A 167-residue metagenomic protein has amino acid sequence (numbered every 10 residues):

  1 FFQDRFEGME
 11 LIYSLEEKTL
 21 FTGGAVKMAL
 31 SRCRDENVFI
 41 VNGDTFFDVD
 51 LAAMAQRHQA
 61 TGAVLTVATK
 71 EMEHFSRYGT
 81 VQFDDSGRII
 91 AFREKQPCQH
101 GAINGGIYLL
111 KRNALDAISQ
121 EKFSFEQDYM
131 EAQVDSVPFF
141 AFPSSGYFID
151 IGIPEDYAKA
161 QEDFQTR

Functional and structural regions predicted by a protein language model:
F1-N42, L51-A53, F83, A117: Conserved N-terminal catalytic core of the sugar/cofactor nucleotidyltransferase
F2, L15-E17, T69-K70, R93-Q96: Short, well-ordered turn and helix-capping elements at secondary-structure junctions
I12, V64, P138: Residue-level detector of anion-binding/catalytic polar loops
L15, N42, V67-T69, P143: Short loop/edge segments at beta-strand edges and connector loops that shape dinucleotide/nucleotide cofactor-binding
F21-G24, M28, R57, V67 (+2 more regions): Residues within well-formed alpha-helices
N37-F39, F46, A52-Q59, M72-F75 (+1 more regions): Catalytic-core segments of class I nucleotidyltransferases/pyrophosphorylases that form NMP-activated intermediates
T61-E71: A short, conserved acidic/glycine-rich loop-to-beta-strand motif that forms the donor nucleotide-sugar/metal
